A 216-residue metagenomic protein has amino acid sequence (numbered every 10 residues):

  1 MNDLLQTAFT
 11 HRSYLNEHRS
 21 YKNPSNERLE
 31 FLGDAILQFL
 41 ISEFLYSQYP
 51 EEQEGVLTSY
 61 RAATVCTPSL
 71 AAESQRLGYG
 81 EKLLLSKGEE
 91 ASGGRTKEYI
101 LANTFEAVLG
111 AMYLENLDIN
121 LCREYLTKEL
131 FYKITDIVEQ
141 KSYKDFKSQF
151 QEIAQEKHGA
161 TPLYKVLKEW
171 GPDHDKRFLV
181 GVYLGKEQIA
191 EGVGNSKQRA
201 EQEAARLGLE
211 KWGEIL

Functional and structural regions predicted by a protein language model:
M1-L216: Double-stranded RNA-binding/processing signature
